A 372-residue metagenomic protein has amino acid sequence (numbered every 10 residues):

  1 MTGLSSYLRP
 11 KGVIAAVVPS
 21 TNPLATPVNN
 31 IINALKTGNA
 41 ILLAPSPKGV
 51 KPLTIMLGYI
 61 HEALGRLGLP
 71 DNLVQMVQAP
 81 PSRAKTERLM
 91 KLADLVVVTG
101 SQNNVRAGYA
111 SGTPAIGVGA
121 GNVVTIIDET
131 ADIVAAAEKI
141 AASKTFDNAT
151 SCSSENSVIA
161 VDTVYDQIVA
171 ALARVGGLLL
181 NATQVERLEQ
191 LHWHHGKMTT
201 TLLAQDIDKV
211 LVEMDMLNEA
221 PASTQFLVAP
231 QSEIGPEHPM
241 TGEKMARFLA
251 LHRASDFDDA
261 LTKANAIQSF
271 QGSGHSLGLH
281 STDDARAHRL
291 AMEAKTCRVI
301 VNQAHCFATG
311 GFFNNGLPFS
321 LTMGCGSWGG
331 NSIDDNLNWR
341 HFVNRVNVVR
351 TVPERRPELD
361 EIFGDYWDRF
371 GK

Functional and structural regions predicted by a protein language model:
M1-A135: Rossmann-like NAD(P) dinucleotide-binding subdomain of oxidoreductase/dehydrogenase enzymes
I14, G38, V74, V96 (+7 more regions): Buried hydrophobic positions in well-ordered alpha/beta secondary-structure cores of metabolic enzymes
V28-N29, N33, V105-G235, E358: ALDH superfamily catalytic-core signature
L42-P47, I159, N302-Q303: Short internal beta-strands
P45, N122-I126, N156, A246 (+1 more regions): Short beta-alpha connecting loops at secondary-structure transitions that line or flank enzyme active sites
L57-G68, A93-V97, G112, I140-N148 (+5 more regions): Structural signal for hydrophobic packing residues in well-ordered secondary-structure cores of soluble enzyme domains
L89-K91, D132, H192-T200, F313-S320: Short, surface-exposed amphipathic charged segments that create phosphate/polyanion-binding patches used for binding
L217-K372: Conserved C-terminal structural/oligomerization subdomain of aldehyde/semialdehyde dehydrogenase
